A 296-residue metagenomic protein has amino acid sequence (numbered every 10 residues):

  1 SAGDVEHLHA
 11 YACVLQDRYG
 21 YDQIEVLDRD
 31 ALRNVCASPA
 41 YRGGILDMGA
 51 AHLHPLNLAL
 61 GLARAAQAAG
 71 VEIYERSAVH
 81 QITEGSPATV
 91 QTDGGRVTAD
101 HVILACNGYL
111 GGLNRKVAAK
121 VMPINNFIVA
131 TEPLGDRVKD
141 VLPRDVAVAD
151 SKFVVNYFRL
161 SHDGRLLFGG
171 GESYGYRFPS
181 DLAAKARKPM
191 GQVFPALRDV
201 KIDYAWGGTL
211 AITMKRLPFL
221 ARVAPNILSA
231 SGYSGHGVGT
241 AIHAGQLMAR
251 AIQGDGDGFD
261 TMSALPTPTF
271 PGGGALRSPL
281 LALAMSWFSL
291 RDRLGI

Functional and structural regions predicted by a protein language model:
S1-A65: Rossmann-like flavin
V26-S38, V71-A88: A conserved short coil-to-beta-strand element within the FAD-binding core of flavoproteins
L46-D47, V90-T92, G232: Short beta-strand segments that buttress and anchor functional surface loops
D47-H54, L58, Y74, G94 (+2 more regions): Short, contiguous, pocket-lining structural segments that sit at or immediately flank catalytic/ligand-binding sites
A59, R64, D100, A105 (+1 more regions): Active-site-proximal alpha-helical segments within enzyme catalytic domains
A63, Q67-Y74, V97: Phosphate-binding active sites in nucleotide-utilizing proteins
V79-A88, G95-D136, D140-P225: Active-site substrate-recognition segment that forms the wall of the catalytic cavity or substrate channel
F168, E172, Y176-L294: C-terminal catalytic lobe of FAD-dependent flavoproteins
